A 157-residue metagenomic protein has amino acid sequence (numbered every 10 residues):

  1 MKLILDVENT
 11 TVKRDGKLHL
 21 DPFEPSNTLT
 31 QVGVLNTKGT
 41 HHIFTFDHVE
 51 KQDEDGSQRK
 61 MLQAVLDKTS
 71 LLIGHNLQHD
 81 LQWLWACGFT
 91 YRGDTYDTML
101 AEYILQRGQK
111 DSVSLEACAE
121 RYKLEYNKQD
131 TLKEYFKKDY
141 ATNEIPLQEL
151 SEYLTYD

Functional and structural regions predicted by a protein language model:
M1-L29: Entry/capping segment at the start of metal-dependent catalytic domains with acidic active-site entry clusters
N27-T30, V34-D157: Active-site-proximal helix-loop-helix substrate-binding element of RNase H-like nuclease domains
